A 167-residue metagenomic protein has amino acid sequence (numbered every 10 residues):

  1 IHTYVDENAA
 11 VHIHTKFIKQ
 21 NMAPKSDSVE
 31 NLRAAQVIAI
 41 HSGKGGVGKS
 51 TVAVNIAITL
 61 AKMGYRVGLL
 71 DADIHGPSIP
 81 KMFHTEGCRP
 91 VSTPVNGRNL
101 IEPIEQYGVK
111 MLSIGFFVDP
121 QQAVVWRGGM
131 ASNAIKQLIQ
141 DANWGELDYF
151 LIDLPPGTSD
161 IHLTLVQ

Functional and structural regions predicted by a protein language model:
I1-V47, C88: Extreme N-terminal, non-catalytic leader segments that precede Walker-type/kinase nucleotide-binding cores
K16-I18, G45, A72-I74, F116-F117 (+1 more regions): Short, ordered loop/turn segments at secondary-structure junctions
A34, G45, D71, I79 (+3 more regions): Residue-level signature of catalytic and energy-coupling elements of molecular machines, predominantly ATP/GTP-dependent
Q36-I74: Walker A/P-loop phosphate-binding motif and the immediately C-terminal alpha-helix
V47-N55, P77-P80, L154-H162: Short glycine/serine/threonine-rich phosphate/pyrophosphate-binding segments that cradle anionic phosphate groups
I58, K62, Q140, Q167: Short, well-ordered alpha-helices that flank and scaffold nucleotide-derived cofactor binding pockets
R66-Q121, S132: Phosphate-binding loop that captures ATP/GTP phosphates
G115-L165: Phosphate-binding/switch loop-helix module in NTP-utilizing enzymes
